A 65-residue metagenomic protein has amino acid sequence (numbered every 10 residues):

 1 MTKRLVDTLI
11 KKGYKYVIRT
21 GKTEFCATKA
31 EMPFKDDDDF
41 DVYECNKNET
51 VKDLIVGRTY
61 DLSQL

Functional and structural regions predicted by a protein language model:
M1-L65: Structural boundary micro-motifs
